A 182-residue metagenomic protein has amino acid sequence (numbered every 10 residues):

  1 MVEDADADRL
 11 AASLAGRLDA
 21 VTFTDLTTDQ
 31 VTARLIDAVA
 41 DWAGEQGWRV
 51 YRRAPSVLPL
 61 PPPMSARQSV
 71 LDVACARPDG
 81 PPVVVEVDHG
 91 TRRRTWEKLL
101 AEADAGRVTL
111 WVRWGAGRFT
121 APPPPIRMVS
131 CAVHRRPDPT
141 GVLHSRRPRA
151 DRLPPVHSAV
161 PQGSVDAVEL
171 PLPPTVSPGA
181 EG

Functional and structural regions predicted by a protein language model:
E3: Conserved phosphoryl-transfer catalytic core
D6-D19: Hydrophobic face of amphipathic alpha-helices
G16, A20-T32, D37, D41-D79: Active-site metal-binding core of divalent-cation-utilizing nuclease and nuclease-like domains
W42, E102-G106, P155, Q162: Conserved short hydrophobic interaction patches
V57-P59, A76-T95, A116-F119, P139-A150: Short, surface-exposed, charge-dense and proline/glycine-enriched linear segments
V70, V84, S164-A167: Intrinsically disordered, low-complexity regulatory regions of eukaryotic regulatory proteins
P81-H134: Catalytic cores of nucleic-acid endonucleases
W114-G182: Domain-level recognition of nuclease-like catalytic cores that cleave nucleotide substrates
